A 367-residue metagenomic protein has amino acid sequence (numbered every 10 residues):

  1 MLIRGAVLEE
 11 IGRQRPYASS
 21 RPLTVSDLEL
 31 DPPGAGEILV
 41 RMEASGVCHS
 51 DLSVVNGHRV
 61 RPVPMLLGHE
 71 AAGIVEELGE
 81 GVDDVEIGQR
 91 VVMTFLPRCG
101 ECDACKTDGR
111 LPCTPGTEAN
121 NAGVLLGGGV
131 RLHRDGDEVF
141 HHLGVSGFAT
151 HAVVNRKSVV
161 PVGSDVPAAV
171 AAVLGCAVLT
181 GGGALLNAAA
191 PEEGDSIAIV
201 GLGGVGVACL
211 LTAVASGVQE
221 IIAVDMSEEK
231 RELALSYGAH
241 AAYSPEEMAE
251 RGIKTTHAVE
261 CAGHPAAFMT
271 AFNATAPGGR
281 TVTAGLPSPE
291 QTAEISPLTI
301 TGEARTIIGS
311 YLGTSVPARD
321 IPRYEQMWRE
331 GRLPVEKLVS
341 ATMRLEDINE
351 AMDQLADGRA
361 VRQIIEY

Functional and structural regions predicted by a protein language model:
M1, F272, A318-Y367: C-terminal hydrophobic helical "lid"/dimerization subdomain of Rossmann-like NAD(P)H-dependent oxidoreductases
L30-S45, V55-K106, L111, A119 (+1 more regions): Glycine-rich beta-strand-centered segment in the early N-terminal region that forms part of a ligand/cofactor-binding
G36, A249-A258: A short acidic, Gly/Pro-enriched loop at the edge of an enzyme's catalytic core that lines a small-molecule cofactor
D51, L185, L210, R231 (+2 more regions): Generic hydrophobic/aromatic pocket-lining and core-packing "Φ" positions
R90, T150-H151, K157-E247: Mid-domain Rossmann-like dinucleotide-binding core that forms the NAD(H)/NADP(H) cofactor-binding site
F95-K157: Cysteine-cluster motifs in flexible loop/terminal segments that predominantly coordinate metals
V218, P265-R332, Y367: Glycine-rich phosphate-binding loop and adjacent beta-alpha segment of Rossmann(oid) nucleotide-cofactor-binding
